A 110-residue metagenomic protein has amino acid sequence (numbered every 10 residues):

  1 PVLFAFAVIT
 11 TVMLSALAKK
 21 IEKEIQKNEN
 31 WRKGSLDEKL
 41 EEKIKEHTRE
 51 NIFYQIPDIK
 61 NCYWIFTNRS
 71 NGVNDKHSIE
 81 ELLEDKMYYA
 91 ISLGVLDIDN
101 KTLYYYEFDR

Functional and structural regions predicted by a protein language model:
P1-E29, E38: N-terminal export/targeting and maturation segments
T10-M13, R32, L36, S78-I79 (+1 more regions): Terminal low-complexity, poorly structured segments
K39-R110: Extracytoplasmic electrostatic interaction patches
